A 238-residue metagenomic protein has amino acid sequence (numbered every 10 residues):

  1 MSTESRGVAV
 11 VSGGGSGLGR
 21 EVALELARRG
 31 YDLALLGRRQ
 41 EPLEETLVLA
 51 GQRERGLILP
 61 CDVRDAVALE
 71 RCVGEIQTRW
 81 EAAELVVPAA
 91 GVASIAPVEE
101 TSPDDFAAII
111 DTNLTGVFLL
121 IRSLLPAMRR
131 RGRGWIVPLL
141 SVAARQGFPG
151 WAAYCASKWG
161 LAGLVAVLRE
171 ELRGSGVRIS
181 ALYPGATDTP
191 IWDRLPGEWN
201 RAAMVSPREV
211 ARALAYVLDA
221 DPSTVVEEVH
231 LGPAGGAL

Functional and structural regions predicted by a protein language model:
G15-S16: Conserved glycine-rich cofactor-binding loop
Y31-E45: Conserved glycine-rich Rossmann-like NAD(P)H-binding loop of the short-chain dehydrogenase/reductase
C61-R71, P103: The beta1-alpha1 cofactor-binding region of Rossmann-like NAD(H)/NADP(H)-dependent oxidoreductases
P97-V98, D105-A107: Substrate-binding pocket helix/loop in short-chain dehydrogenase/reductase
I121, S157: Active-site helix of classical SDR
S141: Residue(s) in the substrate-gating loop at a strand-loop-helix junction that position the organic substrate next
G174-V177, A181-L182, T189, G197-L238: C-terminal helical subdomain
